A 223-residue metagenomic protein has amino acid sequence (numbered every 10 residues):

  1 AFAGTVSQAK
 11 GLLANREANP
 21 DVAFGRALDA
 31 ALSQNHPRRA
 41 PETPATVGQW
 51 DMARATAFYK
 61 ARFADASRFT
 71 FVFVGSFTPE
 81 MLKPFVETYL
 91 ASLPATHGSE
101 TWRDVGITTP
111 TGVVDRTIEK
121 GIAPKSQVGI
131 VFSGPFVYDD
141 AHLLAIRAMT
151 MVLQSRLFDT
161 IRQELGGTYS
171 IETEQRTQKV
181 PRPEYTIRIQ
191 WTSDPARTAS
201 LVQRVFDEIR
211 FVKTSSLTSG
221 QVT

Functional and structural regions predicted by a protein language model:
A1-G11, N19-V47, S67-V74, P124-A141 (+2 more regions): M16 family metallopeptidases and their MPP-like homologs
L32-N35, D65, T70-F136: An aromatic/glycine/proline-enriched structural segment found at the starts of mature extracellular/organellar domains
L153-Q154: Short Ser/Thr-interspersed hydrophobic loop/turn segments at strand-loop and sheet-helix junctions that line or gate
D159: Long, His/Glu/Asp-enriched segments that create or flank divalent metal/ion-associated functional microenvironments
